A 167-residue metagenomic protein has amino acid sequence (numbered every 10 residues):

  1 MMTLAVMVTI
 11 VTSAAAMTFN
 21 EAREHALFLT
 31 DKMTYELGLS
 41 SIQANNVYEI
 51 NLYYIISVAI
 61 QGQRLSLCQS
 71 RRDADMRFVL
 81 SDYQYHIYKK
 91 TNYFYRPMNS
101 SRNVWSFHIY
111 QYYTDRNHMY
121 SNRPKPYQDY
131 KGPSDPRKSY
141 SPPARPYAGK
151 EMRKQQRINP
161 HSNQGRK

Functional and structural regions predicted by a protein language model:
M1-R23: Bacterial Sec-dependent N-terminal signal peptides
F19-Y35, S41-N163: Low-complexity segments
G165-K167: Short, solvent-exposed mixed-charge patches
